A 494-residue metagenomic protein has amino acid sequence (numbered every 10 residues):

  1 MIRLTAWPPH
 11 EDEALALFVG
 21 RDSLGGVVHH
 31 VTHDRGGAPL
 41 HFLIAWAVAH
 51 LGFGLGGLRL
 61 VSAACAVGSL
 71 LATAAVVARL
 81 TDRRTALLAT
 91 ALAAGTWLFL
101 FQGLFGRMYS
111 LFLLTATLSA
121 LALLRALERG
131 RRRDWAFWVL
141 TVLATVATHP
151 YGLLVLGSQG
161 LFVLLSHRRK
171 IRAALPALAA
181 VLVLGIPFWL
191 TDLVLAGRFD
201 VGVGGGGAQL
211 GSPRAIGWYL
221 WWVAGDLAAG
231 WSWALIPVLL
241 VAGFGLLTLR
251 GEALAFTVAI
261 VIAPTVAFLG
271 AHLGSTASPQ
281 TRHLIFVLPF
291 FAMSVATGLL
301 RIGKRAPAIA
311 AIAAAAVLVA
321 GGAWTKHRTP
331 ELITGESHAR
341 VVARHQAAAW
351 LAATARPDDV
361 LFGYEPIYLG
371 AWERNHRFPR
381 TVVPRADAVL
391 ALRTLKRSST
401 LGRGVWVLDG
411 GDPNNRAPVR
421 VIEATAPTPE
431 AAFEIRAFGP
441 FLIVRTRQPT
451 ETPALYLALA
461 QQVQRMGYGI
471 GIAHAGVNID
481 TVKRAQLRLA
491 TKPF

Functional and structural regions predicted by a protein language model:
M1-T450, Y456, V463, G467-G469 (+1 more regions): Membrane-proximal helix-loop-helix interfaces that form the catalytic/acceptor-binding platform of multi-pass membrane
Q464-F494: Non-catalytic N-terminal targeting/anchoring module and adjacent flexible stem/linker that precedes the structured
